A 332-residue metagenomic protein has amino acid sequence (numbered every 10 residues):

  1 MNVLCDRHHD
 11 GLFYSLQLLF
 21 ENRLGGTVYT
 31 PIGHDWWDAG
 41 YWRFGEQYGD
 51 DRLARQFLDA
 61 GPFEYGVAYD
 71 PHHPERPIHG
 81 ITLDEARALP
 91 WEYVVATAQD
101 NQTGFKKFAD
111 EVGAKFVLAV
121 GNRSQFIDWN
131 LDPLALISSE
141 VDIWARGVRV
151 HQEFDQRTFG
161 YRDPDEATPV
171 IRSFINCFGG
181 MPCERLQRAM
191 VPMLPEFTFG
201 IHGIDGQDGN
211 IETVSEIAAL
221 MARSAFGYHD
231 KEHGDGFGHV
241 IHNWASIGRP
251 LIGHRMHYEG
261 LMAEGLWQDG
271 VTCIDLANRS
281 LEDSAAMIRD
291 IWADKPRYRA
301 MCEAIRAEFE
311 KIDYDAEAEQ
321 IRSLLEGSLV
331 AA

Functional and structural regions predicted by a protein language model:
M1-K107, E111-V112, L276, Y314-A332: N-terminal pre-catalytic "stem/leader" segment of glycosyltransferase-like enzymes
C5-H9, G33, V95-N101, A119-R123 (+4 more regions): Structural motif
V117-R162: Donor nucleotide-sugar binding/catalytic pocket of nucleotide-sugar-dependent glycosyltransferases
Q152-I217, V240: Conserved catalytic-core segment of nucleotide-activated headgroup transferases in glycan assembly
A219-G236, R249: Acidic donor-binding loop of glycosyltransferase active sites
H229-H242, G253-G265: Nucleotide-sugar-dependent
L261-I288: Change "using UDP/GDP/dTDP sugars" to "using nucleotide sugars
R279-E282, W292-L329: A charged, aromatic-enriched C-terminal amphipathic alpha-helix characteristic of glycosyltransferases across folds
